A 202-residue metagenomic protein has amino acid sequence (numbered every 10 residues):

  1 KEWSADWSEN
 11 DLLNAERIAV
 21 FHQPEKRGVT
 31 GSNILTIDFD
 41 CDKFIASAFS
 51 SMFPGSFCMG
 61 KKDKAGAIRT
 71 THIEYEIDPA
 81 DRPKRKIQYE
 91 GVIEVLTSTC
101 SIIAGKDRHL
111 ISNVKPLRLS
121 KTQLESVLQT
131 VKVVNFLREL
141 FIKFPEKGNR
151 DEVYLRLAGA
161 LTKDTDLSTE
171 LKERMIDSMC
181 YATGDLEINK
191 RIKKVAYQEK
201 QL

Functional and structural regions predicted by a protein language model:
K1-R138: Conserved phosphate/metal-binding and DNA-contacting active-site motifs used in DNA phosphodiester-bond processing
C41, I77-A80, D107, K115 (+1 more regions): Modules that initiate DNA replication and primer synthesis
